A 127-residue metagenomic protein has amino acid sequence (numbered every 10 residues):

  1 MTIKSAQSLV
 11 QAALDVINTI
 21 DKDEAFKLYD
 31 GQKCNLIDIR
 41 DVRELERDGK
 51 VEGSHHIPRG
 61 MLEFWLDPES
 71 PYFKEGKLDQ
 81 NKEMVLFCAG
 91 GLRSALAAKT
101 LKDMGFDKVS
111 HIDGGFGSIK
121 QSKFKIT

Functional and structural regions predicted by a protein language model:
M1-C34, V42-E83, L92-T127: Rhodanese-like catalytic fold shared by cysteine-dependent sulfurtransferases and DSP/PTP-type phosphatases
I37: Active-site flanking residues adjacent to catalytic metal/cofactor-binding acidic residues
F87: Short, surface-exposed ligand- or partner-binding patches at beta-edge/loop junctions that are enriched in aromatics
